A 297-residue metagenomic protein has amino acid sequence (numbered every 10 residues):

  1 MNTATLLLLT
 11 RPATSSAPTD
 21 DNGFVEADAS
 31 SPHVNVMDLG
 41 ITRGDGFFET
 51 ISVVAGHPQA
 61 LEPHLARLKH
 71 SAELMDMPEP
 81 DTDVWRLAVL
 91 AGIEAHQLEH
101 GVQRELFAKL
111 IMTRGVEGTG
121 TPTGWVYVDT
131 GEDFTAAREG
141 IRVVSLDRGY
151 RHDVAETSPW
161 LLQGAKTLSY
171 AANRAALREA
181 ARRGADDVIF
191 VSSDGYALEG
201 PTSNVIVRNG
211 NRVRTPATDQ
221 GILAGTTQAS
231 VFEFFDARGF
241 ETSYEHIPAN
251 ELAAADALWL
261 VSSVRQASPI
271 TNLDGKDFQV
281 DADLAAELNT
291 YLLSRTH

Functional and structural regions predicted by a protein language model:
M1-P80, L87-A91, G118-H297: Helix-start/capping segments and mature chain N-termini
P12, R86-G115, D129: Short, acidic/charged, Gly/Pro-enriched secondary-structure junctions
